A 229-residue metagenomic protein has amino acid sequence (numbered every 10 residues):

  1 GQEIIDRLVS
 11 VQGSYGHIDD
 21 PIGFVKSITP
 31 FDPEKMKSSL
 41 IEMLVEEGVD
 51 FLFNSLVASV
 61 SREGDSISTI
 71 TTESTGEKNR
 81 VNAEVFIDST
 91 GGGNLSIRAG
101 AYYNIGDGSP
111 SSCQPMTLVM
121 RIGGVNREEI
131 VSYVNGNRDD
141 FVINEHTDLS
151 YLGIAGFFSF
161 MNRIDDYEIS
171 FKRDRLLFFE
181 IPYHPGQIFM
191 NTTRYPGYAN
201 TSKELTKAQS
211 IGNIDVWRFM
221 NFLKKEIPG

Functional and structural regions predicted by a protein language model:
G1-S59, E63, Q114-P115, D139 (+1 more regions): Conserved N-terminal/central alpha/beta ligand/cofactor-binding core
V9, K37, N54, S74-V85 (+1 more regions): Flavin (FAD/FMN)-binding glycine-rich loop and adjacent Rossmann-like elements that form
D32, D65, E180-P182: Short N-terminal helix-initiation segments at or just after the protein's N-terminus
E47-D50, S66, N79-E84: Loop/turn elements at helix/coil->beta-strand transitions in domains of secreted/extracellular proteins
G64-I70: Short, hydrophobic/aromatic-rich segments at coil-to-beta transitions
